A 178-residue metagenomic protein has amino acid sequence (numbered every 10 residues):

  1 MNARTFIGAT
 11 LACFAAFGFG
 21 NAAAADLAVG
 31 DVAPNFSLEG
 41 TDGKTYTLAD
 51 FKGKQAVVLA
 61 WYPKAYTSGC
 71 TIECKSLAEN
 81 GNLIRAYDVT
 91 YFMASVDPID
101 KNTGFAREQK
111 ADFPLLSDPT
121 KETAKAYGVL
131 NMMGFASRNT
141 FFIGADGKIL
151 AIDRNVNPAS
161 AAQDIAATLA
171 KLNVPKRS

Functional and structural regions predicted by a protein language model:
R4-N35: N-proximal helix/coil linker or "cap" segments that precede and/or mark the start of modular domains
L27, G40-T41, I143-G144: Short, acidic, Ser/Thr-enriched surface-loop or helix-capping motifs
A33-P34, A56, S137-N139: Short loop/turn microsegments at loop-to-beta-strand junctions
S37-A56: A short beta-strand-turn-helix
D50-T71: Short active-site neighborhood of thiol/selenol oxidoreductases, capturing the structured segment around
Y66, T71-Q109, T120-K125: Structural microenvironment flanking redox-active thiols in thiol-disulfide oxidoreductases
A111-F113, N131-F141: Structural micro-motif
A136-S178: Thiol-/selenol-based redox modules, centered on thioredoxin-like and closely related oxidoreductase domains
